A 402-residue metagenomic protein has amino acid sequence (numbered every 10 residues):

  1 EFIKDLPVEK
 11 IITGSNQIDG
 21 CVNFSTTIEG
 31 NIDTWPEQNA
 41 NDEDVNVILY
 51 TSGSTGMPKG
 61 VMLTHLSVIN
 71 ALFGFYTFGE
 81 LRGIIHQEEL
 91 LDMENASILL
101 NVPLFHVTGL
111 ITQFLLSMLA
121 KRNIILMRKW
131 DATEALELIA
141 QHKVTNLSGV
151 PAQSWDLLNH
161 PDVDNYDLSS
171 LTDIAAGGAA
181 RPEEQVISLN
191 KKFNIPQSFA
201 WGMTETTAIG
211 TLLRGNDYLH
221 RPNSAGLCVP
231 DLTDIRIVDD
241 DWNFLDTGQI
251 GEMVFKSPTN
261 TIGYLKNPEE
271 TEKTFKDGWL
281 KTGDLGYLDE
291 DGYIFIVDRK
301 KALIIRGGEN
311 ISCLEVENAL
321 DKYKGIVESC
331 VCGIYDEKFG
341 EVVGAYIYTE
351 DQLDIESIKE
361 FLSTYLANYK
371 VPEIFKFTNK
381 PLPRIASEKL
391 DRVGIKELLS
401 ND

Functional and structural regions predicted by a protein language model:
F2-D42, I69: ANL superfamily adenylate-forming
N31-Y50, M57, Q87-S97: Conserved pre-ATP/AMP-binding loop-to-beta segment of ANL
N46-G74: Conserved AMP-binding A3 loop
I69-S97, F105-T145, H160: Conserved AMP-binding/adenylation subdomain of ANL enzymes
L119-A120, V144-G149, L158-H220, D234: Gly/Ser/Thr-rich phosphate-binding loop
L147, I235, S257, I262-G263 (+4 more regions): AMP-binding/adenylate-forming catalytic core of the ANL superfamily
L227-L232, N243-T274, I311: Conserved ATP/PPi-binding loop(s) of AMP-dependent carboxylate-activating enzymes
A367-K389: AMP-binding/adenylate-forming catalytic domain of the ANL superfamily
